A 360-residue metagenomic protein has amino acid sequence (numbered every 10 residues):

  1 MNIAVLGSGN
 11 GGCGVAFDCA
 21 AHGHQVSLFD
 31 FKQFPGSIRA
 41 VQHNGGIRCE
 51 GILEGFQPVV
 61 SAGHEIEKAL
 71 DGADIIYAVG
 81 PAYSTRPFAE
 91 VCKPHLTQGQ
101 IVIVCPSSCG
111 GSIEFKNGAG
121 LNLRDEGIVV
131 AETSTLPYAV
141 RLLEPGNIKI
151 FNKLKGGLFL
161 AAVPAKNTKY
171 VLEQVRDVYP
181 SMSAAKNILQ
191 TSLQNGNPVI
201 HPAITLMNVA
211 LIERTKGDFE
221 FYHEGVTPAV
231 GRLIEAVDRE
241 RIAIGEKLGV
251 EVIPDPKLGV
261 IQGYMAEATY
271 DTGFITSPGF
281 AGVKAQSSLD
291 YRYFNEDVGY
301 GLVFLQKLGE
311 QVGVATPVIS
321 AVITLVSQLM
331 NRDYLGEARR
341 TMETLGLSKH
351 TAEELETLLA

Functional and structural regions predicted by a protein language model:
M1-G51: NAD(P)+-binding Rossmann beta1-loop-alpha1 motif at the extreme N-terminus of oxidoreductases
G45-V59, G127: Short mixed-charge
L53-H95, Q100-I103: Rossmann-like NAD(P)-binding element
A82-E144: Rossmann-like NAD(P)(H) cofactor-binding subdomain of soluble oxidoreductases
E144-E220, E224-L258: Internal alpha-helical scaffold of NAD(P)-dependent oxidoreductase catalytic cores
E224, G231-A360: NAD(P)-dependent Rossmann-like dehydrogenase/reductase catalytic/cofactor-binding core
